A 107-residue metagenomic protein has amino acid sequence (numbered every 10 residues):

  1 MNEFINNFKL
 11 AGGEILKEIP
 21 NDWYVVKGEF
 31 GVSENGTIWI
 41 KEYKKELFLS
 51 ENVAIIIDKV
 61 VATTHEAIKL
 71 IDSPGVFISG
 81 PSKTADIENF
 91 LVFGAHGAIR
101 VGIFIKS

Functional and structural regions predicted by a protein language model:
M1-S107: The feature marks the mature, well-folded catalytic cores of soluble enzymes
